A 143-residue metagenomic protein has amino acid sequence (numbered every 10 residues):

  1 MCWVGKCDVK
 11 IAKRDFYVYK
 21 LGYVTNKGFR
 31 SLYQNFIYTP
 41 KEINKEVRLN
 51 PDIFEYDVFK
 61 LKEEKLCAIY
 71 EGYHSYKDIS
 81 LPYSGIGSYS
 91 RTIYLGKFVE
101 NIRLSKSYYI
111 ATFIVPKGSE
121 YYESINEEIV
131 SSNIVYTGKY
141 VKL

Functional and structural regions predicted by a protein language model:
M1-E71, I79-L143: Conserved NAD+-utilizing ADP-ribose enzyme module
